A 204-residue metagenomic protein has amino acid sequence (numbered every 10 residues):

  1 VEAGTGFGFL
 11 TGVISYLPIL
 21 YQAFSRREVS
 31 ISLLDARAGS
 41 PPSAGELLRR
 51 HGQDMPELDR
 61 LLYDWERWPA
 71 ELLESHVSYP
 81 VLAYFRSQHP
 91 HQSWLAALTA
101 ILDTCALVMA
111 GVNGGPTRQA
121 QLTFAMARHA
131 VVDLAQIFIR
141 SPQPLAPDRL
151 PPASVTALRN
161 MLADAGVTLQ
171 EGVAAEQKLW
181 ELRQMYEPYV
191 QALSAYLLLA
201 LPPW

Functional and structural regions predicted by a protein language model:
V1-E28: Pore domain of cation channels
F24, E28-I31, R37-A44, L48 (+2 more regions): Short amphipathic alpha-helical patches
L33-W65, P69: Cytosolic juxtamembrane regulatory segments of multi-pass membrane proteins
P42, D54, L61-W65, A83-W204: Soluble C-terminal extramembrane regulatory/interaction domains of multi-pass membrane proteins
W68, L72-V81: Oxyanion-binding "anion nests"
